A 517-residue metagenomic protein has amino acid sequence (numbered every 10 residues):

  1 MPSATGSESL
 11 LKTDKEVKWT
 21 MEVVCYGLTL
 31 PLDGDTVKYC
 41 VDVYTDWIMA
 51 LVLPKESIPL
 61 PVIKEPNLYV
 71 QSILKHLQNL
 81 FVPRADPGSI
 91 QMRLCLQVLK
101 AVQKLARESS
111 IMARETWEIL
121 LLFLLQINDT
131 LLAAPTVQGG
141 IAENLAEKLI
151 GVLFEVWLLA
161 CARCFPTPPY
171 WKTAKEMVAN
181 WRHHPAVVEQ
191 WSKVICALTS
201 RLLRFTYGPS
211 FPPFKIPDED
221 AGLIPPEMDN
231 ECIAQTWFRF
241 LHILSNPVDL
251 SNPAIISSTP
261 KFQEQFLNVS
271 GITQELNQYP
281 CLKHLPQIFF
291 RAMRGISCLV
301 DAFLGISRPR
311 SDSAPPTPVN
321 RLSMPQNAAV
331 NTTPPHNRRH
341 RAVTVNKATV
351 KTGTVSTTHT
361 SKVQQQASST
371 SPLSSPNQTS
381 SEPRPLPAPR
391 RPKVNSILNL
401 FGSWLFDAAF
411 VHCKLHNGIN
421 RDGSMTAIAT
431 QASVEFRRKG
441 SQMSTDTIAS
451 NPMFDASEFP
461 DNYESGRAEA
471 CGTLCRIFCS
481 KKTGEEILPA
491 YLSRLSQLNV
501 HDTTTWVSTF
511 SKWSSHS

Functional and structural regions predicted by a protein language model:
M1-R93, G139-G151, W157-F165, E176-T483 (+3 more regions): Long, compositionally biased acidic/polar linker segments in very large eukaryotic scaffold/regulatory proteins
M49-L53, P66-P83, Q97-A133, D407: Long, amphipathic alpha-helical regulatory blocks in the mid-to-C-terminal portion of eukaryotic proteins
S110-A113, K481-L488, S517: Flexible loop/turn segments at the boundaries of HEAT repeats in alpha-solenoid HEAT proteins
I111-G151, E155, R163, Y170: Eukaryotic scaffolding regions of large macromolecular assemblies
I119-Q126, T130, T504-S517: Long amphipathic alpha-helical scaffold regions
L120, F401, A490-L495: Extended, well-ordered alpha-helical scaffold segments
